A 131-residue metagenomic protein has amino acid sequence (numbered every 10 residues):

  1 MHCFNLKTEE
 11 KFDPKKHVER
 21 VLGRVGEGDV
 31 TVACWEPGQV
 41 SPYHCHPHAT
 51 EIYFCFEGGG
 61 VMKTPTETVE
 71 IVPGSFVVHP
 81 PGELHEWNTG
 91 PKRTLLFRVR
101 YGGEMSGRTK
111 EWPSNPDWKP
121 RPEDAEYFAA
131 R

Functional and structural regions predicted by a protein language model:
M1-T31, P42, T109-R131: A short, N-terminal "cap"/entry segment at the start of jelly-roll beta-barrel domains of the cupin/DSBH fold
R20-R24, A33, S41-P47, T64 (+1 more regions): Short histidine-centered beta-strand/loop micro-motifs that create catalytic or ligand/metal-coordination sites
C34-E36, C45-M62: Short, conserved beta-strand element in jelly-roll/cupin
P37, H48-A49, E67, E83 (+1 more regions): A generic "binding-loop/recognition-motif" signal
V61, P81-R108: Ligand-binding loop in jelly-roll beta-barrel domains
T66-P81: Short acidic-glycine-tyrosine-enriched beta hairpin
